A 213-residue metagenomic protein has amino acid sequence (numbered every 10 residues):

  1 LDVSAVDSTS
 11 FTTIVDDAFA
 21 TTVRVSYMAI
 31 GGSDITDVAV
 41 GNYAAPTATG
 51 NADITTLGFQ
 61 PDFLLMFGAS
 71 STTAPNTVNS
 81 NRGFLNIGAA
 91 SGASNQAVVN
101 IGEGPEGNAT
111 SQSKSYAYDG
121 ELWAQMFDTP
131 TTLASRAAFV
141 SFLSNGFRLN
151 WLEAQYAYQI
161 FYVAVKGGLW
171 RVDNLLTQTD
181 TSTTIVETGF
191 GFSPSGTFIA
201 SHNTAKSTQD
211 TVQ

Functional and structural regions predicted by a protein language model:
L1-Q213: Surface-exposed molecular-recognition determinants
